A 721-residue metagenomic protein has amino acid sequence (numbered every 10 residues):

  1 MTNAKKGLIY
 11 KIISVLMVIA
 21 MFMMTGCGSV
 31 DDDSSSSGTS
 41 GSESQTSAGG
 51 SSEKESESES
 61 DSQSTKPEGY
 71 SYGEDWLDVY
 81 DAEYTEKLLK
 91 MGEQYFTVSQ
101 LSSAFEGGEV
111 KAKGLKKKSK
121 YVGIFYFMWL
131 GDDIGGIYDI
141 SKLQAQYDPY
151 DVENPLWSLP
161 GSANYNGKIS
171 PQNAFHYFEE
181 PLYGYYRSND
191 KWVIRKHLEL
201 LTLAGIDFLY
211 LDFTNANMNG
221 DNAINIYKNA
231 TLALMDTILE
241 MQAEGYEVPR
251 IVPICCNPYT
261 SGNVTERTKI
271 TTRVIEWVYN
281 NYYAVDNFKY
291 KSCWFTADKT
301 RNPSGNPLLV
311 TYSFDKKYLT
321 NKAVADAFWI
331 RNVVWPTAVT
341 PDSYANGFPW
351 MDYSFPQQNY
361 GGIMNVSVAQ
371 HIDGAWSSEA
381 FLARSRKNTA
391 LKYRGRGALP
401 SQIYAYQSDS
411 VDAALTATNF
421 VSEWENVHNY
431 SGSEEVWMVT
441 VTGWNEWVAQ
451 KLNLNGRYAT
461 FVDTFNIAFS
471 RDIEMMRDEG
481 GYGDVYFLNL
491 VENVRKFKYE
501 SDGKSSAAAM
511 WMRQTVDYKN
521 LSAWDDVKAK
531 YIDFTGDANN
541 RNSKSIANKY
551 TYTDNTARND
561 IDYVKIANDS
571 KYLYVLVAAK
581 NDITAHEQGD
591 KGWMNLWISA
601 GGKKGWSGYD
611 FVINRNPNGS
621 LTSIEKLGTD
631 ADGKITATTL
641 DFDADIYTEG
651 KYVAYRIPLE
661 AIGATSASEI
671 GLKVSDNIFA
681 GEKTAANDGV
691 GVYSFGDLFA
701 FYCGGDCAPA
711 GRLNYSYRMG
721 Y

Functional and structural regions predicted by a protein language model:
N3-I13: Bacterial N-terminal signal peptides that target proteins for export
M23-G26: C-terminal motif of bacterial Sec signal peptides marking the signal peptidase cleavage site
S29-E68: Ser/Thr/Gly/Pro-rich low-complexity, disordered linker/stalk segments of secreted and cell-surface proteins
T65-T515, K591, G663-G671, A686 (+3 more regions): Glycan-processing catalytic domains of CAZymes
F125, Y210-D212, V252, K565-A567 (+4 more regions): Residues within well-ordered beta-strands of beta-sheet-rich folds
T515-L627, N677-A685: Surface-exposed, glycine/proline- and aromatic-rich loop segments on solvent-exposed faces across compartments
N616-E649: Glycine-aromatic-enriched beta-strand/loop faces of beta-sandwich-type recognition domains, especially lectin-like
E649-C703: Ser/Thr/Pro-rich, low-complexity mucin-like regions that serve as glycosylated stalks/linkers or repetitive adhesive
